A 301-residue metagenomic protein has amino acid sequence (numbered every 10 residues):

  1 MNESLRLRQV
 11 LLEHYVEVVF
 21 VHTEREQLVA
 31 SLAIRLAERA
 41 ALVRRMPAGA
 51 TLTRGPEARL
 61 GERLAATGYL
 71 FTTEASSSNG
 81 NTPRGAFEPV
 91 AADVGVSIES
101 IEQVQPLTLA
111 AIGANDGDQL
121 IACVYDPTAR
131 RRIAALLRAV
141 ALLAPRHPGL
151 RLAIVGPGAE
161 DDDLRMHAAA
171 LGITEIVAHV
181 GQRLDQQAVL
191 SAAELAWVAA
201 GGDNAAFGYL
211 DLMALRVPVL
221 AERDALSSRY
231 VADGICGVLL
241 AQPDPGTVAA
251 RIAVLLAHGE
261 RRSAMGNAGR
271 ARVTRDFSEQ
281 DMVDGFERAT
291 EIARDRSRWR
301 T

Functional and structural regions predicted by a protein language model:
V21-Q27, M46: Short His-centered aromatic/hydrophobic patch
N115-R131, L137-V140: Conserved donor-binding/catalytic core segment of Leloir-type glycosyltransferases
E160-D163, T174-R183, V189, V238-L239: Active-site donor-binding acidic/aromatic loop of nucleotide-activated sugar and phosphosugar transferases involved
Q182, G201-G202: Aromatic "clamp/platform" in nucleotide-sugar-dependent glycosyltransferases that forms part of the donor/acceptor
D211, R223-G234, V238-L240: Short acidic/histidine- and often glycine-rich active-site loop of Leloir-type glycosyltransferases that engages
P218-E222: Short hydrophobic beta-strand element within catalytic cores of glycosyltransferases and related nucleotide-activated
D233-G234, V238-P245, V254-G259: Conserved acidic donor-binding segment of nucleotide-sugar-dependent glycosyltransferases
T247, V254, R261-D276, M282-R288: A short, well-ordered alpha-helix in the C-terminal region of glycosyltransferases
